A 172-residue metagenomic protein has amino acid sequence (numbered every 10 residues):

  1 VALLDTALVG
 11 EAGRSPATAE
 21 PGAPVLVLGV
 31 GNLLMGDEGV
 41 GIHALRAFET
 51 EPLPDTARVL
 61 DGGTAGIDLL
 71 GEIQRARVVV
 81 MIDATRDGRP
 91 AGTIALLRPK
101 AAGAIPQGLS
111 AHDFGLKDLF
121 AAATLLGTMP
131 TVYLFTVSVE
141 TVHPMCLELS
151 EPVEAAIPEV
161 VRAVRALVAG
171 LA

Functional and structural regions predicted by a protein language model:
V1-T6: N-terminal acidic, proline/glycine-rich, low-complexity intrinsically disordered segments
G10-S15: Intrinsic, low-complexity polybasic segments
E20-L28, L33-A102: Nucleotide and nucleotide-moiety/phosphate-recognizing core
D37, T64-I67, A91-I94, P106 (+4 more regions): Generic secondary-structure boundary/loop-capping signal
G39-H43, T64, A111-K117, A155 (+1 more regions): Conserved active-site and cofactor/substrate-binding residues in soluble primary-metabolism enzymes
A84-V132: Helix-loop-strand module that forms the ligand-binding subsite of alpha/beta enzymes
L116-A172: Phosphate-binding/catalytic loops
